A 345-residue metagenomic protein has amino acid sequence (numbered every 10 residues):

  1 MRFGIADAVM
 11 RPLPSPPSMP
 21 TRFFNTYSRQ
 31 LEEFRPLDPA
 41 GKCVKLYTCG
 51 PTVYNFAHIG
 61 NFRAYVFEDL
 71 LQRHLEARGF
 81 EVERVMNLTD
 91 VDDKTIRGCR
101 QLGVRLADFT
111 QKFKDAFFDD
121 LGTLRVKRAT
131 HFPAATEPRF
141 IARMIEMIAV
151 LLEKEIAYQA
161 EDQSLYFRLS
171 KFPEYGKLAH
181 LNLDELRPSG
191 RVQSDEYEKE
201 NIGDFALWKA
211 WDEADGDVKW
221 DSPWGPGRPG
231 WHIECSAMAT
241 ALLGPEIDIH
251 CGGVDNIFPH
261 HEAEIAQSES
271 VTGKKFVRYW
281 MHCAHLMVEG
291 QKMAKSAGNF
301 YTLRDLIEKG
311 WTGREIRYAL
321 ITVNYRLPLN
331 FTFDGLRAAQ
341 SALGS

Functional and structural regions predicted by a protein language model:
G4, M10-Y54, D69, A142-G344: Alpha-helical recognition segments enriched in aromatics with Gly/Pro capping that present substrate-recognition
S28-L31, L37-K127, M147: N-terminal, positively charged nucleic-acid-binding surface of large information/translation enzymes
R63, M86, R139, G230-E234: Aromatic- and histidine-enriched alpha-helix N-cap/loop-to-helix transition segments that scaffold the rims
R84-V85, T130-A134, H250-G252, R337: Short catalytic-loop micro-motif centered on adjacent basic/acidic residues
V85-D92, A134-P138, D255: Short, solvent-exposed turn/loop segments enriched in Gly/Ser/Thr/Pro and often Arg
R100-L106, F132-E137, G253: The substrate-binding groove and active-site-proximal loops of carbohydrate-active enzymes, especially glycoside
G122-A134, K154-S164: Short secondary-structure capping/junction motifs at helix and strand boundaries
